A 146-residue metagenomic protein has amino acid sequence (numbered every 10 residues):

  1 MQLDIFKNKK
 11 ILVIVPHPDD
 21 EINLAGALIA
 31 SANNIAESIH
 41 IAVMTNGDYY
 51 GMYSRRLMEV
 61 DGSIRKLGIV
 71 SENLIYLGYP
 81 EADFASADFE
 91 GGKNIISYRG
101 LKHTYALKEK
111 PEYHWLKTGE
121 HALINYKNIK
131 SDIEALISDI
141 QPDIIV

Functional and structural regions predicted by a protein language model:
M1-I140: Active-site rim/loop-helix segments in enzyme catalytic domains that contact anionic ligands
I140-V146: Short N-terminal targeting/anchoring amphipathic segment
